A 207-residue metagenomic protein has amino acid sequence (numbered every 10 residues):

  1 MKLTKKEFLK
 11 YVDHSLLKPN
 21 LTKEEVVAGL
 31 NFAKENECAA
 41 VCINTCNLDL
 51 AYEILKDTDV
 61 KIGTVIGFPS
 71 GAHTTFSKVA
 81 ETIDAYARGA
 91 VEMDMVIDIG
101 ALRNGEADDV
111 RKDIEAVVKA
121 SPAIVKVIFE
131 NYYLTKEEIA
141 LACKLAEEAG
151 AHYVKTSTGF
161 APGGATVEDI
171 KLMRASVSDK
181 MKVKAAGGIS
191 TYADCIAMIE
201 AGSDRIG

Functional and structural regions predicted by a protein language model:
M1-L16, N20, E24, C46-V60: N-terminal amphipathic alpha-helix/helix-capping segment at the start of soluble metabolic enzymes
E7-K23, G63-K78, G100-E106, K126-E138 (+1 more regions): Active-site mouth loops of central-metabolism enzymes
L30, K34-L50, I66-H73, M93-R111 (+1 more regions): Glycine-rich, proline-tolerant flexible connector loops at the mouths of alpha/beta enzymes
N36, R88, A120, L145 (+3 more regions): Structural motif
Y52, H73-D84, L134-L145, E168-A185 (+1 more regions): Catalytic cores of alpha/beta
Y52-K56, Y86, I114-S121, V125 (+1 more regions): Surface-exposed amphipathic alpha-helices with a cationic face
T64-P69, A87-L102, E148-G163, A185-G207: Glycine-rich phosphate-binding active-site loops on the catalytic face of alpha/beta enzymes
S77, T82-I83, E92-A151: Conserved anion-binding
